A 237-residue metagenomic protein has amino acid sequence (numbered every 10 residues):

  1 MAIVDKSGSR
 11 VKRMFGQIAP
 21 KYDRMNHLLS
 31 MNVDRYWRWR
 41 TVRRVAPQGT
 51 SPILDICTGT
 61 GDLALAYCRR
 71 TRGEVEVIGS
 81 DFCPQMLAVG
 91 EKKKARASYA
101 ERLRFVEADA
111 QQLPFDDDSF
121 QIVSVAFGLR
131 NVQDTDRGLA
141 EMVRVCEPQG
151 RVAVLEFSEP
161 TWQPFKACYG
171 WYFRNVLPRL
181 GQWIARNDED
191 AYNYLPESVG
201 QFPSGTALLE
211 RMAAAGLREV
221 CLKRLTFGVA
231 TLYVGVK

Functional and structural regions predicted by a protein language model:
M1-D23, F173, I184-A185: N-terminal, positively charged/glycine-rich alpha-helical extensions of SAM-dependent methyltransferases
Y22, V123-S124: Hydrophobic beta-strand segment of the Class I
M31-S51, A66: Conserved alpha-helix/loop element of class I SAM-dependent methyltransferases that forms part of the SAM/SAH-binding
P52-Q112: Class I SAM-dependent methyltransferase SAM/SAH-binding core
Q111-I122: A short acidic, Gly/Pro-enriched loop at the edge of an enzyme's catalytic core that lines a small-molecule cofactor
D136-R151: A short glycine-rich, Lys/Arg-flanked "PGG" loop and its adjoining helix->strand segment in the class I
E159-R211, A215, C221: C-terminal alpha-helical "lid/dimerization" subdomain adjacent to the S-adenosyl-L-methionine
A215-K237: Core SAM-dependent methyltransferase catalytic element
